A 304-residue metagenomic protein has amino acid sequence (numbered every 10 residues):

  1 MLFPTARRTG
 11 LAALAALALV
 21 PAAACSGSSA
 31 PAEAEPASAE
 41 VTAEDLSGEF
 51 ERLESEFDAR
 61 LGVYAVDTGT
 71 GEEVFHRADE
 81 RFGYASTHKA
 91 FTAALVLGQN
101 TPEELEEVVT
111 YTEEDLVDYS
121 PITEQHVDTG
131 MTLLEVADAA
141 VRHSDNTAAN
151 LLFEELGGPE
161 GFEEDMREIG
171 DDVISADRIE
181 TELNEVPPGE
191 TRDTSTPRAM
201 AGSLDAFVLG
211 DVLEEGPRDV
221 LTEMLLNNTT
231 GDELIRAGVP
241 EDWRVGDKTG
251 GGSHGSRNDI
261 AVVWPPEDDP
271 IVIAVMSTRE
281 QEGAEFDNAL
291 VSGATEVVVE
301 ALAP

Functional and structural regions predicted by a protein language model:
F3, R7-R8, S26-F50, E155 (+2 more regions): Structured C-terminal helix/loop/strand segments within mature extracytoplasmic catalytic/sensor domains
V20-A24: C-terminal motif of bacterial Sec signal peptides marking the signal peptidase cleavage site
T42-A78, V263, I273: A short, well-structured edge-of-sheet supersecondary motif
T68, E106-T123, L156-G157, L183: Acidic helix-start/capping segments at beta-turn-to-alpha-helix junctions
G71, F82-E114, A140, I273: Active-site SXXK
L116-L152, P159: Conserved catalytic neighborhood of penicillin-recognizing serine enzymes
F153-L204, V208-L209: Mid-domain, small-residue-enriched loop/turn segments at the edges of structured enzyme/sensor domains
A199-G251: Conserved active-site loop region of the serine DD-peptidase/beta-lactamase
